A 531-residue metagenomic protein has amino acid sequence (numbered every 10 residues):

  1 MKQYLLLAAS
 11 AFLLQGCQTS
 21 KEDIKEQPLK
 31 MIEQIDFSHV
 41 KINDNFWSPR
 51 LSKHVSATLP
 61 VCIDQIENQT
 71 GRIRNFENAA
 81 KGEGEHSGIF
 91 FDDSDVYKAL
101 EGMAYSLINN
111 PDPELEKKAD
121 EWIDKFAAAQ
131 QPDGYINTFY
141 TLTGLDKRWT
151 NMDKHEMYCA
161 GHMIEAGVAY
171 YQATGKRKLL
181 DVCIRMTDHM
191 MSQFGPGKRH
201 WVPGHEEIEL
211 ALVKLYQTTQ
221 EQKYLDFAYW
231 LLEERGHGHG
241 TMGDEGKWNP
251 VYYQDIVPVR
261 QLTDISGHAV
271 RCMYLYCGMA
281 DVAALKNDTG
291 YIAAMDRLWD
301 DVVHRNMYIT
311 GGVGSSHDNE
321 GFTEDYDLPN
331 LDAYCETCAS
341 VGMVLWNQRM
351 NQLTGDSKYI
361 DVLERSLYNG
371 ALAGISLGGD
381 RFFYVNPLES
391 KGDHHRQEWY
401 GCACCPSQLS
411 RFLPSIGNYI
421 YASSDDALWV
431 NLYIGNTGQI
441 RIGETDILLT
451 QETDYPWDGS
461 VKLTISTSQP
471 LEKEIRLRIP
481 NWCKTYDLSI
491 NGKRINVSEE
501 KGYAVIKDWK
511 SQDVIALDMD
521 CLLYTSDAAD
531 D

Functional and structural regions predicted by a protein language model:
M1-Y4: Positively charged n-region of N-terminal signal peptides that target proteins for export
L7-F12: Bacterial N-terminal signal peptides
Q15-G16: C-terminal motif of bacterial Sec signal peptides marking the signal peptidase cleavage site
I24-P113, K117, K147-A173, E206-K223 (+5 more regions): Aromatic (Trp/Tyr) and acidic
L142, D146, K154, L180 (+1 more regions): Asp-box/WD-like beta-propeller blade repeats and closely related beta-sheet repeat scaffolds
I475-R476, K507-D520: C-terminal beta-strand-rich structural cap/linker in extracellular carbohydrate-active enzymes
C483-K507, L523: Solvent-exposed beta-strand/loop surfaces of large extracellular or lumenal domains
Y524-A529: Conserved small/polar residues in nucleotide/adenosyl-binding loops
